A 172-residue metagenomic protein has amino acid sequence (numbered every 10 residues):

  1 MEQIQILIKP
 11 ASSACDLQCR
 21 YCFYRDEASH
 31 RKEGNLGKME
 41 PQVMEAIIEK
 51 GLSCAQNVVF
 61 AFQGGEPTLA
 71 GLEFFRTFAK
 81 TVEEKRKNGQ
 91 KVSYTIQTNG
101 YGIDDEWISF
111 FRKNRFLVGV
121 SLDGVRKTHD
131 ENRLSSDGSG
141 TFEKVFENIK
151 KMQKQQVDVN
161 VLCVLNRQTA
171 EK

Functional and structural regions predicted by a protein language model:
E2-M39: Canonical Radical SAM [4Fe-4S] cluster-binding loop centered on the CxxxCxxC motif and its immediate flanking residues
M44-E49, S53-A61, A70-K172: Radical SAM/AdoMet-radical enzyme domain recognition
G65-E66: Active-site neighborhood of divalent metal-dependent phosphoester/pyrophosphate hydrolases
